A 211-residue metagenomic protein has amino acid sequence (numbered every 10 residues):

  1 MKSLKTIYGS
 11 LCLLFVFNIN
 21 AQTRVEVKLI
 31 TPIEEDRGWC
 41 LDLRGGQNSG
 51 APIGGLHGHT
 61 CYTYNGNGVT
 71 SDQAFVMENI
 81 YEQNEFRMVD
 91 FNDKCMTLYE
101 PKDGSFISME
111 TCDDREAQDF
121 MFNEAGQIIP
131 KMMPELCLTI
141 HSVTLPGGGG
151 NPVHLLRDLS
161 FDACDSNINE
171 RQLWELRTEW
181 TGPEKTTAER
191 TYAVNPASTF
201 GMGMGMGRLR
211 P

Functional and structural regions predicted by a protein language model:
M1-Y8: Bacterial N-terminal signal peptides that target proteins for export
V16-F17: N-terminal signal peptide c-region/cleavage motif recognized by signal peptidases
Q22-P52, G68-K102, Q118-G149, N167-P211: Extracellular glycan-recognition/adhesion modules and their associated mucin-like linkers
T23-P32, L56-G58, M88-V89, I107-M109 (+1 more regions): Short, hydrophobic/proline-enriched secondary-structure or compact coil segments at domain edges
A51-V69, F106-D114, D165: Surface-exposed turn/loop modules enriched in turn-prone residues
L145-G147, P152-R157, F161: Short, surface-exposed beta-strand/loop patches at domain edges that form aromatic-rich interfacial subsites
